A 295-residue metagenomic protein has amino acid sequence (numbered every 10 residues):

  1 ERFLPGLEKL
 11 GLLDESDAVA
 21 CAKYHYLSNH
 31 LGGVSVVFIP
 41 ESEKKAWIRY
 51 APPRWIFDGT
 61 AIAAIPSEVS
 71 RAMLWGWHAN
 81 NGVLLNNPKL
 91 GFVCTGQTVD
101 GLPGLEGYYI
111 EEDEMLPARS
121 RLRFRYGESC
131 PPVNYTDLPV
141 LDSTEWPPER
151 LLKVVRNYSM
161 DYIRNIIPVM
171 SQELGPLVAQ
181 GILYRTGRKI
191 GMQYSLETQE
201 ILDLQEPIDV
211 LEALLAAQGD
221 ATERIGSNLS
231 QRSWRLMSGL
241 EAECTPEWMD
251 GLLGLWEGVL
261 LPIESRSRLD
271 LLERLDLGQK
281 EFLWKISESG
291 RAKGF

Functional and structural regions predicted by a protein language model:
E1-W47, R54-A72, V83-F295: N-terminal accessory segment detector
M73-W77: Elongated alpha-helical scaffolds
